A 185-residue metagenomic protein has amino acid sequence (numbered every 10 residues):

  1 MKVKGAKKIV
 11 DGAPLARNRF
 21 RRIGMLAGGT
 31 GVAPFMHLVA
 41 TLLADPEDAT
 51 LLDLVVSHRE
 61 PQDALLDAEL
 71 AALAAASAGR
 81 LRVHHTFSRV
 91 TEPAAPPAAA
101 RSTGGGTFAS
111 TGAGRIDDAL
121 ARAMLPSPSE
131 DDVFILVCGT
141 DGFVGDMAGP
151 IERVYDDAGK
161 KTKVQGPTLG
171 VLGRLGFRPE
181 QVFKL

Functional and structural regions predicted by a protein language model:
M1-N18: A short, basic/flexible loop-to-alpha-helix module at the beginning of a structural domain
K7-I9, M25, V39-L42: Hydrophobic, well-structured mid-protein blocks that either form specific transmembrane helices
A16-R22, S129-D131: Short helix-loop-beta connector
I23-L26, L136: Conserved beta-strand elements of the Class I
T30-F35, F143: Hydrophobic/small residue at the entry helix of a nucleotide-binding pocket
P34-P46: Histidine-anchored nucleotide/phosphate-binding helix
D48-V55: A conserved short beta-strand
V55-L185: Reductase modules of NAD(P)H-dependent flavoproteins
